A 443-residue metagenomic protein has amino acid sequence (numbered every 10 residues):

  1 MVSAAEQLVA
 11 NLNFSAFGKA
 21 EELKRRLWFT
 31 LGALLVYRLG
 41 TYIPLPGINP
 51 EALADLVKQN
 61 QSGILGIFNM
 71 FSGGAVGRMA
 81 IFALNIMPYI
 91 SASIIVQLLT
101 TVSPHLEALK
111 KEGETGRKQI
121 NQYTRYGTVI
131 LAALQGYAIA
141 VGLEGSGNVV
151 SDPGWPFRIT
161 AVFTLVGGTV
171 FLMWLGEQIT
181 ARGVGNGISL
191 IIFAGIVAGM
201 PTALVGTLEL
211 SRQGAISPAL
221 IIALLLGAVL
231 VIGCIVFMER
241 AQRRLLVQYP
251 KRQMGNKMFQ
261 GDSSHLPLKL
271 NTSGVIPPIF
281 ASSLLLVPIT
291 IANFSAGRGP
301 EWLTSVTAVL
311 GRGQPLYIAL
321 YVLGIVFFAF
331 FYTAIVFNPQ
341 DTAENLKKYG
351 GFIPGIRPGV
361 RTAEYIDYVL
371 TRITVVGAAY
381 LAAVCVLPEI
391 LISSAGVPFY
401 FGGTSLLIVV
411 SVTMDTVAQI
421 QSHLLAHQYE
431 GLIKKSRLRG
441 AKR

Functional and structural regions predicted by a protein language model:
V2-K110, T115-R443: N-terminal cationic and glycine-rich segments that engage phosphates or anionic surfaces
